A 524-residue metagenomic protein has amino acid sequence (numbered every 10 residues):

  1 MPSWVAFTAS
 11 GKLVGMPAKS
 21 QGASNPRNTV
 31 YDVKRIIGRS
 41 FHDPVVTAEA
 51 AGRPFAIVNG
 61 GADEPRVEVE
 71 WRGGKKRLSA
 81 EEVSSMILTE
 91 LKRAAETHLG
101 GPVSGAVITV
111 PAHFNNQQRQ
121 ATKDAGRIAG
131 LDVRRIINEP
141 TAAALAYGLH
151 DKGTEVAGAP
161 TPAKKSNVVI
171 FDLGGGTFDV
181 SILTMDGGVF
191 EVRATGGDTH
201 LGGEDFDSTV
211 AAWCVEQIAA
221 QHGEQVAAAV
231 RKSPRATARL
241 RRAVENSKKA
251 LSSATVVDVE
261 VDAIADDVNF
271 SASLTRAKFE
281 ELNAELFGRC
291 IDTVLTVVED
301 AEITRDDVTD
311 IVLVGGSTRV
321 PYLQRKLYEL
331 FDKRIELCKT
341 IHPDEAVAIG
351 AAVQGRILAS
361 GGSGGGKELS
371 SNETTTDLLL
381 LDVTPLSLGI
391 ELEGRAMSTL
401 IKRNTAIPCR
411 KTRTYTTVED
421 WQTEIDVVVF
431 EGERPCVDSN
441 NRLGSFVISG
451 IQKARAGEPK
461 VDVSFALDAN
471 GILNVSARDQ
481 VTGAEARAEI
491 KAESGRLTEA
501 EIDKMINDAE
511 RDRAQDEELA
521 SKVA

Functional and structural regions predicted by a protein language model:
M1-A51, A56-D63, W71-M86, R93-A524: Oxyanion-binding/catalytic loops of NTP- or PPi-dependent enzymes
